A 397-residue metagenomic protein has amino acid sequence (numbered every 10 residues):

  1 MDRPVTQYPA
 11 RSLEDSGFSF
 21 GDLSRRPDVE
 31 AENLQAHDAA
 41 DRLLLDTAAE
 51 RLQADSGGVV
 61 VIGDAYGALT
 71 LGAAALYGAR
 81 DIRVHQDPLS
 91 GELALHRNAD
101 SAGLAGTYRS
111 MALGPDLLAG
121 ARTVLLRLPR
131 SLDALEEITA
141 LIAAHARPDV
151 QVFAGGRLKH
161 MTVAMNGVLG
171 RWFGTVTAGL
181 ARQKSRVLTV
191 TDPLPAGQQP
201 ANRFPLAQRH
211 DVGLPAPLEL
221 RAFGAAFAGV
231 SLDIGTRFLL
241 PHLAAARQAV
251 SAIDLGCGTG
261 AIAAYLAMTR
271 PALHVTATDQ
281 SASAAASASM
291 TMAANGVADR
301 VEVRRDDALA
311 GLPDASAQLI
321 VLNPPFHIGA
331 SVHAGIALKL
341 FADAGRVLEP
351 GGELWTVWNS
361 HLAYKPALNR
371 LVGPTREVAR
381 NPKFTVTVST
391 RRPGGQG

Functional and structural regions predicted by a protein language model:
D2-A10, R130-G213: N-terminal auxiliary segments of SAM/dcSAM-dependent transferases
D2-E50: Rossmann-like AdoMet
V29-R51, Q183-V250: SAM-dependent Rossmann-like transferase core, predominantly class I methyltransferases with a strong bias toward
H37-R109, I234-L322: Conserved SAM/SAH cofactor-binding pocket of Class I
V84, A154, A277, T356 (+1 more regions): Conserved SAM-binding loop
R122-D133, L255-I262, A317-G329, A344: Conserved proline-anchored active-site loop of SAM-dependent methyltransferases that bridges a beta-strand
E137-P148, A337-P350: A short glycine-rich, Lys/Arg-flanked "PGG" loop and its adjoining helix->strand segment in the class I
G174-D211, N359-G397: Class I S-adenosyl-L-methionine
